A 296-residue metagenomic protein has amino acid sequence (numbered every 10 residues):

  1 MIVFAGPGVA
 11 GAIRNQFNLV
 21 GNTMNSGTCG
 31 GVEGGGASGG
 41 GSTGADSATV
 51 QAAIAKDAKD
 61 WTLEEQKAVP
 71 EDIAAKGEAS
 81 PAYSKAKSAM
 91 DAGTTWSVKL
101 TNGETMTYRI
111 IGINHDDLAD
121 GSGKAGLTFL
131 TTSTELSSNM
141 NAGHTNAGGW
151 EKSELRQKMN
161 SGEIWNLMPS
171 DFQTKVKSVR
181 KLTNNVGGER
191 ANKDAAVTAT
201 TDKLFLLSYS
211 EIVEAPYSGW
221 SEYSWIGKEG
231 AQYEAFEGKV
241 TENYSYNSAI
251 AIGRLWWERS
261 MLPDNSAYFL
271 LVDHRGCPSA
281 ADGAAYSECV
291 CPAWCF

Functional and structural regions predicted by a protein language model:
M1-G6: N-terminal single-pass transmembrane signal-anchor helix
A10-A52: N-terminal export/assembly leader peptides and their processing motifs that target proteins to secretory
G44-F296: Collagenous Gly-X-Y triple-helix signature in extracellular proteins
